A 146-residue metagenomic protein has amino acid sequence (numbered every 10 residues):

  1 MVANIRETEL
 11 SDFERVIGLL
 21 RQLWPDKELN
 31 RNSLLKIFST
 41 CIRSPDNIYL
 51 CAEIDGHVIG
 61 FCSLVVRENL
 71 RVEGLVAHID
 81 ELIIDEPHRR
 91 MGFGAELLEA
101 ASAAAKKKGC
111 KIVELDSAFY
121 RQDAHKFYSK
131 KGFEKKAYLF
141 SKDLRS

Functional and structural regions predicted by a protein language model:
V2-V16: A short beta-loop-alpha structural element at the N-terminal edge of CoA-dependent acyl/N-acetyltransferase catalytic
I17-S39: Conserved GNAT-fold acetyl-CoA-binding loop/helix
C41-C51, H78: A short helix-loop-beta-strand connector motif used in the catalytic cores of GNAT acetyltransferases and, in some
C51, H57-V66, I83: Conserved beta-strand in the GNAT
E68-I79, R89, K136: A conserved beta-turn-beta hairpin within the catalytic core of GNAT-like acetyltransferases that forms part
I84, R90-A103, K130: Conserved acetyl-CoA-binding loop-helix of GNAT-fold acetyltransferases
A95, F119-A137: Conserved active-site alpha-helix within GNAT-family acetyltransferase domains
A105-D116: Conserved GNAT acetyl-CoA-binding A-motif
